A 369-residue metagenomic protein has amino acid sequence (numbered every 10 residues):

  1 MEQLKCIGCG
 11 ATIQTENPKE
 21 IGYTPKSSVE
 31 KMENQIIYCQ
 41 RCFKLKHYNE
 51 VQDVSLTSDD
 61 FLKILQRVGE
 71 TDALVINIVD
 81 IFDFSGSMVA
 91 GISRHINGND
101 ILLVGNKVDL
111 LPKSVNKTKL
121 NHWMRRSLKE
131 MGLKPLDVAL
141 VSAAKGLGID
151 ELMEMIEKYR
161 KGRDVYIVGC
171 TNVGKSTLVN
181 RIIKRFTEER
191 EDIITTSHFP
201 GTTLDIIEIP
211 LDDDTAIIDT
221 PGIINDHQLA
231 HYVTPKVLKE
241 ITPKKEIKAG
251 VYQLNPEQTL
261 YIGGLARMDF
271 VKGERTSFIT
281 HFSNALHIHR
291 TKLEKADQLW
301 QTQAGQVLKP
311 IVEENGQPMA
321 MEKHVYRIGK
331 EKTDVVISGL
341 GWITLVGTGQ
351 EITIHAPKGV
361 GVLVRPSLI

Functional and structural regions predicted by a protein language model:
M1-L4, G8-V75, N99-L102, V108 (+2 more regions): Helix-rich effector regions associated with P-loop NTPase G domains
L74-N77, Y166: Conserved beta-strand elements of the Class I
I76, I81, M88, L103: Core catalytic machinery and nucleic-acid-binding channels of phosphodiester-processing enzymes
I81-S85, D109-L111: Short acidic, S/G/P-rich loop/turn micro-motifs used as interaction or catalytic elements
G86-V89, K113-T118, H227-A230: Conserved ATPase-coupling elements of RecA-like P-loop NTPase cores
S87-D100: Histidine-anchored nucleotide/phosphate-binding helix
D100-L102, L110-V173, K184-E188, D192-T196: Canonical P-loop GTPase G-domain recognition
